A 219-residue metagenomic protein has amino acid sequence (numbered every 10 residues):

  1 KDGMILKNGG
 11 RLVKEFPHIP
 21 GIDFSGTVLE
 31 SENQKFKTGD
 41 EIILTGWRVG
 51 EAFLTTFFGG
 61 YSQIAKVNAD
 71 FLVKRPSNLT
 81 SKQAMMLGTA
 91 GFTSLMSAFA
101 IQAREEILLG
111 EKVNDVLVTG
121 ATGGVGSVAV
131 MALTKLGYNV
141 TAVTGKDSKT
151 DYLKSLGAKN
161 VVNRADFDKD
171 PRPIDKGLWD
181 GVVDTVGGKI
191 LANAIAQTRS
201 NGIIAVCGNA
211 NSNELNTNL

Functional and structural regions predicted by a protein language model:
D2, K7-V49, F58: Glycine-rich beta-strand-centered segment in the early N-terminal region that forms part of a ligand/cofactor-binding
D40-E41, I64, D115, K135 (+1 more regions): Residue-level marker of beta-strand positions
I43, D180-V183, A205: N-terminal Rossmann-like NAD(P) cofactor-binding module of classical short-chain dehydrogenase/reductase
T45-G120: NAD(P)H dinucleotide-binding glycine-rich loop of Rossmann-like/cofactor-binding domains, especially the beta1-alpha1
G91-F92, G120-S127, G187: Glycine-rich NAD(P) Rossmann-fold beta1-alpha1 loop
V118, T134-N193: Adenosine-nucleotide cofactor-binding segment
G123-K135, R199: Surface-exposed amphipathic alpha-helices with a cationic face
K189-L219: Glycine-rich phosphate-binding loop and adjacent beta-alpha segment of Rossmann(oid) nucleotide-cofactor-binding
